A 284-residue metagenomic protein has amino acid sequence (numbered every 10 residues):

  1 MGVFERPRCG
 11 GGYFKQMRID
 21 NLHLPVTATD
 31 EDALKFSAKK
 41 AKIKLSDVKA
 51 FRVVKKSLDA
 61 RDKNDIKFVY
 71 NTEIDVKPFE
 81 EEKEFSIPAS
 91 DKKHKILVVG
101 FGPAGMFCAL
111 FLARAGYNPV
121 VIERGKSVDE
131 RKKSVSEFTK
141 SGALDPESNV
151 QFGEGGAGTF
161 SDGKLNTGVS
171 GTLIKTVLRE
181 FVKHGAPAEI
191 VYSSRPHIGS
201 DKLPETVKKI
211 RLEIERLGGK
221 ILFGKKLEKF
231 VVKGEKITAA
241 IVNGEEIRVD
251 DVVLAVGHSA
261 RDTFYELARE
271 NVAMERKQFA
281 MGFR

Functional and structural regions predicted by a protein language model:
G2-R6: Ser/Thr/Pro/Gly-rich low-complexity, intrinsically disordered segments
F14-F68, T72-H184, A188-R284: Residues forming the flavin
